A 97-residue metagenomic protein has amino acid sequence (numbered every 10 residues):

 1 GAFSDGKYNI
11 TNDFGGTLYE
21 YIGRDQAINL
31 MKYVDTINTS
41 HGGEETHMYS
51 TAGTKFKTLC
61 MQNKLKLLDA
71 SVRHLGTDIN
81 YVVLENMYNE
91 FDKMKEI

Functional and structural regions predicted by a protein language model:
G1-M94: Conserved N-terminal/central alpha/beta ligand/cofactor-binding core
